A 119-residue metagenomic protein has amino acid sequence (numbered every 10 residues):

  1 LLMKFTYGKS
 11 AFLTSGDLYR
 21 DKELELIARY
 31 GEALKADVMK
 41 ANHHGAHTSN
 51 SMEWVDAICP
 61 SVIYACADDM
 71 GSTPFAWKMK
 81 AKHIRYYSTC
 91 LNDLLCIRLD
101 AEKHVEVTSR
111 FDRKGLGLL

Functional and structural regions predicted by a protein language model:
L1-S61, A65-T73: Active-site-proximal loop/helix segments of hydrolase catalytic cores
V62, A67-L119: Binuclear metal-ion centers of metallo-dependent hydrolases, dominated by the metallo-beta-lactamase
